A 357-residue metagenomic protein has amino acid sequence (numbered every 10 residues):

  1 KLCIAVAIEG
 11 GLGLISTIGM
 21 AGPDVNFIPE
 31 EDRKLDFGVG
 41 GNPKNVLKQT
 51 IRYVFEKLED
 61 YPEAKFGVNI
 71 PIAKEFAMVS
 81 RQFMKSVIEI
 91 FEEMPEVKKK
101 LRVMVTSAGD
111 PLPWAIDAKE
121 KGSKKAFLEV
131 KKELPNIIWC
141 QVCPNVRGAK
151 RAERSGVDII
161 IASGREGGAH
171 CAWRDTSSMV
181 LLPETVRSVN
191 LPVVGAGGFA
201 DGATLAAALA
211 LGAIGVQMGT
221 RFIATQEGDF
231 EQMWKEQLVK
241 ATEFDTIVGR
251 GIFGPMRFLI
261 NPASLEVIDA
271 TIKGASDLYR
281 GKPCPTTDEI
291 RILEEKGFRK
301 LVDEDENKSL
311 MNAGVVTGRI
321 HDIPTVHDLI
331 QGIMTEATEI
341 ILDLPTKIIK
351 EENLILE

Functional and structural regions predicted by a protein language model:
K1-S188: Active-site entrance/lid segments in N-terminal catalytic domains of soluble metabolic enzymes
L2, C171-V194, A200-E357: Conserved active-site-proximal phosphate/metal-binding subdomains
P111, F199-A200: Gly/Ser/Thr-rich loops at beta-strand to alpha-helix junctions that form or flank small-molecule/cofactor-binding
I137-C143, I161-S163, G195-A196, P285-L293: Short, mixed-charge, low-aromatic patches
